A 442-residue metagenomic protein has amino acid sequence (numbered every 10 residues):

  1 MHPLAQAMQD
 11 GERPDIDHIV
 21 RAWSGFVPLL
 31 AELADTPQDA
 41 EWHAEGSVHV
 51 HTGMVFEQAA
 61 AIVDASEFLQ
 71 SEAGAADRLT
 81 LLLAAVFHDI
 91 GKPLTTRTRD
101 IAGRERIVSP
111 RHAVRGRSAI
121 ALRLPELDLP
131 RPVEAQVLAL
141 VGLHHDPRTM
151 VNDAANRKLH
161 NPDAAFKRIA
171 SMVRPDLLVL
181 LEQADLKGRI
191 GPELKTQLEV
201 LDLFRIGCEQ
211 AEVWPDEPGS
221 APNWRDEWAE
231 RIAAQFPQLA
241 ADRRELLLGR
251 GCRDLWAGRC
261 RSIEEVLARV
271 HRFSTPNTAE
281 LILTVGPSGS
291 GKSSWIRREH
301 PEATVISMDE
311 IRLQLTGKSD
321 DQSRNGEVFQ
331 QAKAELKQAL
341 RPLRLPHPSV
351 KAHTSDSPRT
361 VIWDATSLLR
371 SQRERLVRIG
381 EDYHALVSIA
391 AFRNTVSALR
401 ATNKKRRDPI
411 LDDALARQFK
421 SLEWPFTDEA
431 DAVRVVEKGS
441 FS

Functional and structural regions predicted by a protein language model:
M1-I107: Acidic/His-rich, divalent-metal-binding segments that scaffold phosphate/diphosphate chemistry
F68-I206: Divalent metal-dependent catalytic cores for phosphoryl transfer on phosphate-bearing substrates
A240-P276: N-terminal pre-Walker A segment at the start of P-loop NTPase domains
R272, P276-I282, S357-R359: Pre-Walker A (Motif I) flank of P-loop NTPase domains
E280-E299: Glycine-rich phosphate-binding P-loop
I282, E302, V396-S442: Conserved GTP-binding G-domain of TRAFAC-class P-loop NTPases and closely related GTPase folds
S294-R359, A398-A401: Conserved substrate/cofactor phosphate-moiety recognition/catalytic segment in nucleotide-dependent phosphotransferases
Y383-T402: Conserved phosphate-donor/acceptor-positioning beta-strand/loop module used by diverse small-molecule
